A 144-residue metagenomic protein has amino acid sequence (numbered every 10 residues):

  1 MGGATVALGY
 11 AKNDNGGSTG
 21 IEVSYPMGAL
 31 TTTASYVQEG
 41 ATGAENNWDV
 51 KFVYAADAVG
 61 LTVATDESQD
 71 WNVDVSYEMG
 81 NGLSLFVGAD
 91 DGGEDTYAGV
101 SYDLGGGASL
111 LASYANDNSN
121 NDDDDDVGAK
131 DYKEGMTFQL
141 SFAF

Functional and structural regions predicted by a protein language model:
M1-F144: Outer-membrane beta-barrel proteins
